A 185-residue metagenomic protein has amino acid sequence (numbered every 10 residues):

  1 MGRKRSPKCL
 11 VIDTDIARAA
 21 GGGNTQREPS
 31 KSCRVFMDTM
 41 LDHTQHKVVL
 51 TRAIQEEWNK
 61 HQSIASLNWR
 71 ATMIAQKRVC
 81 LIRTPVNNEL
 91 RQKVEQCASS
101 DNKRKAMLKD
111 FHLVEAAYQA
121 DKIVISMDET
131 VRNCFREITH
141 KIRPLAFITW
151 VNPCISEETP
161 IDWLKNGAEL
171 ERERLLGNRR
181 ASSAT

Functional and structural regions predicted by a protein language model:
M1-L50, Q62-S66: Short, well-structured N-terminal submotif of metal-dependent ribonuclease cores
G2-S6, I123, E129-T185: Acidic, PIN/NYN-like endoribonuclease modules and their adjacent C-terminal/linker elements
A17, Q55, V131-R132: A generic structural signal for short hydrophobic patches within well-formed alpha-helices
G21-G22, K60, C134-E137: Short glycine-/acidic-enriched loop or helix-start segments at secondary-structure transitions that form or flank
T39-Q45, R52-C97, E173-A184: PIN-domain endoribonuclease scaffold, especially VapC-family toxins
Q45, R78, D121, L145-F147: A generic structural signal for alpha->beta connector loops
L81-E137, L175-R179: Active-site neighborhoods of divalent-metal-dependent phosphate/nucleic-acid chemistry enzymes
